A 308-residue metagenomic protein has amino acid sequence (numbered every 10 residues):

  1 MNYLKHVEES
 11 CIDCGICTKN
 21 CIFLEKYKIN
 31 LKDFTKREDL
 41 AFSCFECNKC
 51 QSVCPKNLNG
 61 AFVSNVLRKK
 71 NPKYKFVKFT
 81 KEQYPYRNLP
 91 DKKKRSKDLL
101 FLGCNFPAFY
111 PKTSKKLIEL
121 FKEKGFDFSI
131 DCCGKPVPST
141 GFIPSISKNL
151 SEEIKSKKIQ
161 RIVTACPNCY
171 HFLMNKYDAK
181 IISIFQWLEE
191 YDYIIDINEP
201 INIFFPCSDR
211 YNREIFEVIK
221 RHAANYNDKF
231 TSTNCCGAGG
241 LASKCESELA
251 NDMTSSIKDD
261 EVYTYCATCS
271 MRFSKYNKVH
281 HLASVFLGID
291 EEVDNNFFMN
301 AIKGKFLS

Functional and structural regions predicted by a protein language model:
M1-E25, F216, N225: A broadly conserved sequence feature marking short terminus-proximal activation segments in nucleic acid-centric
N2-E8, L24-K176, N300-S308: Iron-sulfur-cluster electron-transfer modules
C11-C17, C44-C50, A238-L241, C245: Cysteine-cluster motifs in flexible loop/terminal segments that predominantly coordinate metals
K92-D98, I194-I201: A short, charged/proline- and glycine-enriched loop that marks the coil->beta-strand transition at the N-terminal
A108-I182, R210, F216-A224, F230-S308: Cofactor-cradling patches in redox/metallo enzymes
I181-I197: Conserved beta-alpha
D192-I197, K220-Y226: Short, conserved, surface-exposed binding loops centered on an aromatic residue
I197-I219: Proteins enriched for Cys/Gly/acidic motifs involved in redox and nucleic-acid/cofactor modification
